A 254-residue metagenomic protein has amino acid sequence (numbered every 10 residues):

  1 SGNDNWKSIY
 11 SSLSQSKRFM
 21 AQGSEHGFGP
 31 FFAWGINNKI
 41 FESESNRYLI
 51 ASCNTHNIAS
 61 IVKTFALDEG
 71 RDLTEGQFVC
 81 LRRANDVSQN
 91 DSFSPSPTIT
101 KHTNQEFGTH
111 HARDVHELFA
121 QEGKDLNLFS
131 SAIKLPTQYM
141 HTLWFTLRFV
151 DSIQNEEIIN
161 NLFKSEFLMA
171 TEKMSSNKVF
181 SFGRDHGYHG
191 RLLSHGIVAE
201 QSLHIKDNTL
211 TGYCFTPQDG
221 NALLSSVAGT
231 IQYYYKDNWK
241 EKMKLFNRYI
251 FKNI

Functional and structural regions predicted by a protein language model:
S1-S88, Q232-Y233, E241-K242, F246: N-terminal Rossmann-like NAD(P) cofactor-binding subdomain of oxidoreductases, focused on the glycine-rich
N3, H56-A59, Q105-T109, Y139-M140 (+2 more regions): Electropositive phosphate-/nucleotide-binding environments in soluble metabolic enzymes
Q22, S43-N46, K101-Q105, M169-K173 (+1 more regions): Glycine-rich loops and low-complexity Gly/Arg-rich segments that provide flexible linkers or classic glycine-based
F31-I36, C53-I61, H111-L118, E166 (+2 more regions): Low-complexity, flexible helical/coil segments
S52, F149, P217: Conserved residues at beta->alpha junctions
A59-A66, A112-H116, E156-N160, L223-I231: Predominant activation on well-ordered alpha-helical scaffold segments within soluble catalytic domains
D72-E75, C80-C214: C-terminal substrate-binding/catalytic lobe of Rossmann-fold NAD(P)-dependent oxidoreductases
H189-I254: NAD(P)-dependent Rossmann-like dehydrogenase/reductase catalytic/cofactor-binding core
